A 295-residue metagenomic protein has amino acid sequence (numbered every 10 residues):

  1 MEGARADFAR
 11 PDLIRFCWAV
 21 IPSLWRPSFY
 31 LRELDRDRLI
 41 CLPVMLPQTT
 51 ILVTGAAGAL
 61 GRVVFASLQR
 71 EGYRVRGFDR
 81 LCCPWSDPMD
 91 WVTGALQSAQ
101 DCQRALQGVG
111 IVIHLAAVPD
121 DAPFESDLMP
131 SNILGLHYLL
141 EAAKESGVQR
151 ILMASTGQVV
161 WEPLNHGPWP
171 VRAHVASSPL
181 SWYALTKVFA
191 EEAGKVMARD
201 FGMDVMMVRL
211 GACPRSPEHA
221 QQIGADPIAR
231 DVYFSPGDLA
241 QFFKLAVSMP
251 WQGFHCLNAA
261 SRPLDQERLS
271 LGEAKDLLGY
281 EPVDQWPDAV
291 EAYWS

Functional and structural regions predicted by a protein language model:
T50, W286-S295: Amphipathic terminal alpha-helices
L52-R70: N-terminal Rossmann NAD(P)H-binding glycine-rich loop of SDR-like oxidoreductase domains
M89, G94-S131: NAD(P)H-binding glycine-rich loop region in Rossmannoid oxidoreductase-like domains and their noncatalytic homologs
V112, P123-I151: NAD(P)-cofactor binding segment of oxidoreductase domains
P130, H166-F201, V205: Catalytic helix-loop patch of NAD(P)-dependent Rossmann-fold dehydrogenases
Y138-L180: Conserved Rossmann-fold NAD(P)-dependent oxidoreductase catalytic core, especially the SDR/UDP-sugar
A212-P217, Y233-F254: Alpha-helical substrate-binding/gating segment
Q221, H255-L257, R262-E281: Conserved C-terminal active-site "lid" loop/helix of NAD(P)H-dependent oxidoreductases that clamps the redox cofactor
